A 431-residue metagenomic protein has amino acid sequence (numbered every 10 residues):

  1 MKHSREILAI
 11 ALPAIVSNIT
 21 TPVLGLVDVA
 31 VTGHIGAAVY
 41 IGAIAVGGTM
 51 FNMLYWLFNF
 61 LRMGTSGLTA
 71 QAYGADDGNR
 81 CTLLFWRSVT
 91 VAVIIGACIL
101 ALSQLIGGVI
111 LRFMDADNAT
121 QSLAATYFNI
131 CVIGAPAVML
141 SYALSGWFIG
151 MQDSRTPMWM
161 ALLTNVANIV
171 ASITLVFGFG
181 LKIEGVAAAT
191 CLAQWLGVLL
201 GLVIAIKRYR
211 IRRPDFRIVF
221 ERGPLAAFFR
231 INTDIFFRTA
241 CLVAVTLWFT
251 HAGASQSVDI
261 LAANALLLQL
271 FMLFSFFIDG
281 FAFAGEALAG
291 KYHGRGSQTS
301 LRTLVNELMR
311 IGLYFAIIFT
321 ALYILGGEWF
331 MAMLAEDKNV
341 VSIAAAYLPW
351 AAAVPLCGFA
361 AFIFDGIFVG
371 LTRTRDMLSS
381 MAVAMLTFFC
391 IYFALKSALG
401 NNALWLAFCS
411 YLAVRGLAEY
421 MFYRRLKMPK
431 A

Functional and structural regions predicted by a protein language model:
M1-A11, T69-P136, G178-F236, A289-V354 (+1 more regions): Short alpha-helical transmembrane segments in multi-pass integral membrane proteins
I15-G67, C131-V138, A226-K291, G312-F319 (+2 more regions): Transmembrane helix-bundle signature of multi-pass secondary active exporters and lipid flippases
T21, G25, V29, G33 (+11 more regions): Juxtamembrane/transmembrane-helix interface segments of polytopic membrane transporters
V23-L26, I35-A38, A72-A75, G150-M151 (+5 more regions): Helix-loop interface residues and adjacent transmembrane-helix termini in multi-pass membrane transporters, primarily
L26-A30, A143-W147, I169-T174, L202 (+5 more regions): Alpha-helical transmembrane segments of multipass membrane proteins
V29, A38-I41, G78, G107 (+6 more regions): Membrane-helix interface/capping residues of multi-pass secondary transporters
I41-A101, V138-P157, A263-L325, F359-T372 (+1 more regions): Small-residue-rich hydrophobic transmembrane alpha-helices
N59-R62, I130-I149, P157-N165, V186-G201 (+4 more regions): Short runs within selected transmembrane alpha-helices of multi-pass transporters and secretion channels
